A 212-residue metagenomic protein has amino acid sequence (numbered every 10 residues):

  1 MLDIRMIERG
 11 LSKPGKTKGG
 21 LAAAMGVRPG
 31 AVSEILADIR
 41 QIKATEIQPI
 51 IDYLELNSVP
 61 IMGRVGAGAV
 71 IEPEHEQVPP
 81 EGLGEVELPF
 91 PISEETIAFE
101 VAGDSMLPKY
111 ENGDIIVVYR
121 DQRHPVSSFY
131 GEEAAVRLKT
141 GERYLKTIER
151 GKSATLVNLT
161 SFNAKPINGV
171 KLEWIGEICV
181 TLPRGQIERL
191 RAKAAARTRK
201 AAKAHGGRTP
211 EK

Functional and structural regions predicted by a protein language model:
M1-K16, G20, A24: A short, Lys/Arg-rich alpha-helix, primarily the initiator
G10-P14, Q77-E81, A98, A135-E142: Short, solvent-exposed secondary-structure boundary motifs
K18, P29, I47: Helix-turn-helix DNA-binding elements, focusing on the entry/boundary residues of the two helices that contact DNA
G26-I42: Recognition helix of helix-turn-helix/homeodomain-like DNA-binding domains that insert into the DNA major groove
K43-N112, D121-V126, V180-K212: Short, positionally conserved secondary-structure boundary motifs
D114-I115, E132: Structural motif
V126-G131, A135-K212: C-terminal regulatory/effector modules of DNA-binding transcriptional regulators
